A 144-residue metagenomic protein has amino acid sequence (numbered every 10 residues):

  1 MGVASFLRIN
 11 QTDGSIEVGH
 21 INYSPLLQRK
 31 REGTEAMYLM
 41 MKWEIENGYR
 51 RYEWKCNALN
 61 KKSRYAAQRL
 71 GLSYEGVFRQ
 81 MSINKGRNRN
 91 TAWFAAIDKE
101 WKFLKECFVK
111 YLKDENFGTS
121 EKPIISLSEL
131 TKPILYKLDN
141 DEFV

Functional and structural regions predicted by a protein language model:
M1-S15, I21-P25: A conserved beta-strand-loop-helix scaffold within acyl/acetyltransferase catalytic domains
R8-Q11, Y52, S63-Y74: Ligand-binding pocket scaffold of soluble enzyme catalytic domains
E17, N22, E53-K55, W93: Conserved beta-strand segments that form the floor/walls of ligand-binding pockets within enzyme and binding domains
R29-K42, K61-Y65, R69: Conserved acetyl-CoA-binding loop-helix of GNAT-fold acetyltransferases
I45-C56: Conserved GNAT acetyl-CoA-binding A-motif
S73-R87: Conserved catalytic-core motifs of GNAT/GCN5-like acyltransferases
N88, W93-K102: Catalytic-site neighborhood detector that most strongly recognizes the C-terminal catalytic loop/helix of tyrosine
K102-V144: Acidic/histidine-enriched, glycine/proline-rich intrinsically disordered or flexible terminal extensions
